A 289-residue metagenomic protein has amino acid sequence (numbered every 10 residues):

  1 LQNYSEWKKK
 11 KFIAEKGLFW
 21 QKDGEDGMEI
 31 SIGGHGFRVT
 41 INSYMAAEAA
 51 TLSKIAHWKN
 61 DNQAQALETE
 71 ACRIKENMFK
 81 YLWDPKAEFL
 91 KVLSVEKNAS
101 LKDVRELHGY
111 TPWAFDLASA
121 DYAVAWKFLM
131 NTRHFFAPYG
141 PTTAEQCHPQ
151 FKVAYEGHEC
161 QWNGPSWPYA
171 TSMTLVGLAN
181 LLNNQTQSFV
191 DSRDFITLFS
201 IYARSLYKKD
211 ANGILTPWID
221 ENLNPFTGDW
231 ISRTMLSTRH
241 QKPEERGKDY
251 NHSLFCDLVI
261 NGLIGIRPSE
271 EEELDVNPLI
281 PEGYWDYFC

Functional and structural regions predicted by a protein language model:
L1-F19, R38-A46, K102, E106 (+4 more regions): Aromatic-rich carbohydrate-recognition surfaces in CAZymes
L1-K9, E48, L52-K80, A120-F135 (+2 more regions): Extended, well-ordered alpha-helical scaffold segments
N3-G36, E76-S166, Y207-R239: Extended glycan-interaction surfaces of carbohydrate-active proteins
D23-G24, I32, S43, A87 (+7 more regions): Solvent-exposed, flexible loop/coil residues
I32-S43, N62-T69, A99-D103, H158-P165 (+2 more regions): Alpha-helix capping and helix-loop boundary segments enriched in small/acidic/polar residues
S43-N62, T111-Y122, S172-F189, L258-R267: Well-ordered alpha-helical scaffold segments within catalytic/enzyme domains
M130, H134-F135, C160, G177-C289: Non-catalytic C-terminal accessory modules of carbohydrate-active enzymes
